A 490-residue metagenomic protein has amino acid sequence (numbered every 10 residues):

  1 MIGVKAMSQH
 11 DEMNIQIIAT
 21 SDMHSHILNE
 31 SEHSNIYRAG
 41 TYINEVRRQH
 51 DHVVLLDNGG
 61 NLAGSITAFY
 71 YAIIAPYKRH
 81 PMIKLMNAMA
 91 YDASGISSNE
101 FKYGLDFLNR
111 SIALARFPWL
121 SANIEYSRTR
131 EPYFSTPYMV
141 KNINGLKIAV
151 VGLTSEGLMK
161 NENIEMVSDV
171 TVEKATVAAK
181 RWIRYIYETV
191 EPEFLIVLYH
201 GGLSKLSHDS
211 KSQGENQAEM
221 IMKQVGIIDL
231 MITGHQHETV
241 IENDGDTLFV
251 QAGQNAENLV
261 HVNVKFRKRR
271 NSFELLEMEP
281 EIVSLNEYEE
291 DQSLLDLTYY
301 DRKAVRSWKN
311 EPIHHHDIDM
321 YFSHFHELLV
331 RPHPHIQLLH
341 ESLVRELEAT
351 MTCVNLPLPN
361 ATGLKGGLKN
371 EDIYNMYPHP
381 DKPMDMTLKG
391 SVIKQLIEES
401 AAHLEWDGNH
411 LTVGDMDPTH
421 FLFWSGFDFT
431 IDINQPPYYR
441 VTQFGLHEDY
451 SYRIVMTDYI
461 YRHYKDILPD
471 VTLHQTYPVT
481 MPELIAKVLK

Functional and structural regions predicted by a protein language model:
G3-E287, V330-S342, Q475-P478: Acidic, metal/ion-coordinating pockets
D11-E12, F266-L368, R462, A486-K490: A short C-terminal boundary segment appended to hydrolase-like catalytic domains
N14, H26, E32-G40, A115-A122 (+3 more regions): Feature captures C-terminal
A19-H26, H316-H326, I467: Acidic/histidine-rich, surface-exposed loop or edge segments in extracytoplasmic proteins
R38, P81, F107, S293-A304 (+4 more regions): Exposed alpha-helical structural elements
P76, S207-E215, L295-Y300, W308 (+1 more regions): Charged, glycine/proline-rich intrinsically disordered loops and linkers
V167, E327, D381: Conserved short-loop catalytic and cofactor-binding motifs
